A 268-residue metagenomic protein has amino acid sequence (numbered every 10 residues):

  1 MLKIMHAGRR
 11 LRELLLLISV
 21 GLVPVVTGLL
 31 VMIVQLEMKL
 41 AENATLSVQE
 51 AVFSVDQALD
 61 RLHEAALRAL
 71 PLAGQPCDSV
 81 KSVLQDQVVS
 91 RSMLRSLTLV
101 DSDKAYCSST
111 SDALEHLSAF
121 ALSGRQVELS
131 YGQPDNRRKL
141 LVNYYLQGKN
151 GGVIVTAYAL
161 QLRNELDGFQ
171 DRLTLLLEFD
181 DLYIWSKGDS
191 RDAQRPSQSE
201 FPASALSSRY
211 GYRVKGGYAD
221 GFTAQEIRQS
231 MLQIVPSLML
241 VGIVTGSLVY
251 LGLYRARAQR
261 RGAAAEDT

Functional and structural regions predicted by a protein language model:
M1-G8: Short, Lys/Arg-rich, polar N-terminal cytosolic tail immediately upstream of the first transmembrane signal-anchor
G8-R9, V244-T268: Juxtamembrane interface at the cytosolic side of transmembrane helices
E13, L17-Q75: Juxtamembrane extracytoplasmic/periplasmic/luminal helical "stalk" adjacent to the first N-terminal
R61-L114: Extracytoplasmic/periplasmic sensory segments of membrane signal-transduction proteins
A105-I154: Extracytoplasmic/periplasmic ligand-binding sensor regions of membrane-associated signaling proteins
A105-L117, L175-A205: GAF sensory domains
R137-S186, V214-F222: Conserved beta-strands of PAS-like sensory domains
S190-G242, Y250, A265-D267: Extracellular/periplasmic juxtamembrane segments that couple receptor/chemosensory ectodomains to their
